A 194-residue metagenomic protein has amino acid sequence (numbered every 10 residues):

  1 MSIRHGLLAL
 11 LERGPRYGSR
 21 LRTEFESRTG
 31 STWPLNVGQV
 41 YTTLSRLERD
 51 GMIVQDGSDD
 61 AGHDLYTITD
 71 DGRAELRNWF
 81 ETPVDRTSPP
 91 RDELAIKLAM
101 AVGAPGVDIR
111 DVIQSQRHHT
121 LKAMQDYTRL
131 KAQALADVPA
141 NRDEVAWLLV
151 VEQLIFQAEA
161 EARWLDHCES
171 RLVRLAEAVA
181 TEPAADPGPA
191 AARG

Functional and structural regions predicted by a protein language model:
M1-P89: Basic helix-turn-helix/winged-helix DNA-binding cores and closely related short helical interaction motifs
E48, R73, L121-T128, A132 (+3 more regions): Structural signal for well-ordered, non-membrane alpha-helices
S58-D59, D64, V112, E144-I155: Alpha-helical scaffold segments that form or flank carboxylate-/histidine-based iron centers
N78-R129: Amphipathic alpha-helical dimerization/coiled-coil segments that flank or bridge DNA-binding/regulatory modules
R110, R117, M124, K131 (+4 more regions): Heptad-repeat amphipathic alpha-helical coiled-coil interaction surface used for oligomerization/assembly
L130-V150: Acidic interhelical loop/turn segments
E169-D186: Long amphipathic alpha-helical coiled-coil segments
P187-G194: Long, low-complexity, intrinsically disordered segments
